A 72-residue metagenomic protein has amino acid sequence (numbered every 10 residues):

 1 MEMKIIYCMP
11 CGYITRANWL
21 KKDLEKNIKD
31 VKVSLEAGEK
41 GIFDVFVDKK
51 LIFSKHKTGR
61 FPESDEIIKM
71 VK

Functional and structural regions predicted by a protein language model:
M1-N27: Local sequence-structure signature of Cys/Sec-based thiol-disulfide redox active-site neighborhoods
G12, K40, G59: Residue-level detector of flexible, active-site-proximal loop/helix-junction positions within diverse enzyme catalytic
V31-L35: A short linear hydrophobic-aromatic micro-motif
G38-D44: Structural micro-motif
D48-K49: Short strand-turn-strand beta-turns centered on an Asx-Gly dipeptide
F53-K72: Non-catalytic, surface beta->alpha helical segment in thiol-disulfide oxidoreductase systems
